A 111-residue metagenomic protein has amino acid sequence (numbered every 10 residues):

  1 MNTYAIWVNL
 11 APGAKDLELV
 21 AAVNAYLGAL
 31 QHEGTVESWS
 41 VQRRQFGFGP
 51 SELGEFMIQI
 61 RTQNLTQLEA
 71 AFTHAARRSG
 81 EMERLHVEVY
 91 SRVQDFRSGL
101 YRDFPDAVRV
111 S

Functional and structural regions predicted by a protein language model:
M1-N2, G49-E52: Short, flexible turn/loop "capping" segments at secondary-structure junctions
N2-L10: Active-site-flanking beta-strand signature of metal-NTP-handling nucleotidyl enzymes and homologous cyclase-like
I6, L19, I58, L68: Hydrophobic pocket/interface hotspot
L10-A14, T62-N64: Structural beta->alpha junctions
A14-V41: Short amphipathic alpha-helical segments
A29-E37, S51-L53, Q59-L100: An amphipathic, aromatic/His-enriched active-site/gating alpha helix that lines ligand/cofactor pockets
Q42-G47: Short, solvent-exposed loop/turn elements at beta->coil junctions and helix N-caps that rim active or binding pockets
R97-S111: Short, low-order "capping/linker" segments at domain edges
